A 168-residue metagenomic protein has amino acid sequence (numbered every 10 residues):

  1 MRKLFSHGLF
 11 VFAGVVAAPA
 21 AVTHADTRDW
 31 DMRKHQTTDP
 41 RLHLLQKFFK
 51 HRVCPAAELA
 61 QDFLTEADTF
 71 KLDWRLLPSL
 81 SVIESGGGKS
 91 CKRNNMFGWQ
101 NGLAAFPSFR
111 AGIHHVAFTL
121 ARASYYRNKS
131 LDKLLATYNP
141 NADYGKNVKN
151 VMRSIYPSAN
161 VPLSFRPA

Functional and structural regions predicted by a protein language model:
R2-T27, L103-A168: Non-catalytic cell-wall polysaccharide-engagement segments
K3, K34, K47-K50, K71 (+4 more regions): Context-gated lysine
H24-R28, L45-Q46, N95, W99 (+1 more regions): Generic signal for short, ordered secondary-structure residues within or immediately flanking folded domains
R28-K34, Q46-K47, S79-G87, I113-T119: Short, functional N-terminal and low-complexity linear motifs
D31-L77, L163-P167: Export/targeting segments at the very N-terminus of extracytoplasmic proteins
R41, L59-A60, K92-N95, R127-S130: N-terminal alpha-helical segment
K50, C54, D68-L72, V82-G88 (+3 more regions): Sec-exported extracytoplasmic/periplasmic mature domains
L77-S81, G86-A105: Short, surface-exposed glycine/acidic/tryptophan-bearing loops
